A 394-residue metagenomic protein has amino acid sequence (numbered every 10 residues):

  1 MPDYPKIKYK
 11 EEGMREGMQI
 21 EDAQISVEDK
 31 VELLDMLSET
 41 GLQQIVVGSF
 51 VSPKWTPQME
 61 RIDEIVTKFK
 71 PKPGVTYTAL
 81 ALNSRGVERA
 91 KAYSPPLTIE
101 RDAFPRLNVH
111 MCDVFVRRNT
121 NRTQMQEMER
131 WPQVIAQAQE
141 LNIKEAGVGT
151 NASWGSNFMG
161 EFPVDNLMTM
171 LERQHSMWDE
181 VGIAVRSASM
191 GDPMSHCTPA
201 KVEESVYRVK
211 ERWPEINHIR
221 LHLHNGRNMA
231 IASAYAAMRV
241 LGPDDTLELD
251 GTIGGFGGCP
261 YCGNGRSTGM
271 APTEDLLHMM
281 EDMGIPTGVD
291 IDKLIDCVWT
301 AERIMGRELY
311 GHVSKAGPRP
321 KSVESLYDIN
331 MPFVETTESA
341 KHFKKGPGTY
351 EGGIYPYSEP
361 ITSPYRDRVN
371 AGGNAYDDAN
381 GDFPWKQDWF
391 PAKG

Functional and structural regions predicted by a protein language model:
M1-G394: Catalytic cores and adjacent flexible loops of soluble metabolic enzymes that perform enolate/carbanion chemistry on
